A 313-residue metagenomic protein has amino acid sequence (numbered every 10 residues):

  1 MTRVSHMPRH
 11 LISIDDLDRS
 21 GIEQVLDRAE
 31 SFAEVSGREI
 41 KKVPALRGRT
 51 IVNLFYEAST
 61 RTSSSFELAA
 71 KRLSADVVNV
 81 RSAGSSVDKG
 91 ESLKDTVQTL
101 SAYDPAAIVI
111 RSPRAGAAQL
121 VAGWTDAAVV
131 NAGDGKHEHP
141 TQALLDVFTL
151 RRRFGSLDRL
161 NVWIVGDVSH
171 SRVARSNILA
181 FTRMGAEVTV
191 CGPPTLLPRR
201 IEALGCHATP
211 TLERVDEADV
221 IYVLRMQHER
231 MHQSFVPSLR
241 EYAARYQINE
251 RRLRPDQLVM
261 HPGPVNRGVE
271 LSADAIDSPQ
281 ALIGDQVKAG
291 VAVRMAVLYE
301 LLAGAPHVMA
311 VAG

Functional and structural regions predicted by a protein language model:
M1-L68: Positively charged, low-complexity intrinsically disordered leader regions
T50-D104: Active-site cofactor/substrate anionic-group-binding motifs, chiefly glycine- and Lys/Arg-rich phosphate-binding loops
Y56-L68, R152-L224: Glycine-rich phosphate/diphosphate-binding loop of Rossmann-like nucleotide-binding domains
L73, W124-D126, M184, E202-G205 (+2 more regions): Short, structured coil segments at secondary-structure junctions
D95, L100, P105-S176, A180 (+1 more regions): Anion-binding alpha/beta catalytic cores of soluble intermediary-metabolism enzymes, centered on
E202-D274, A281: Rossmann-like adenosine-cofactor binding region
D256-G313: Adenosine-phosphate binding glycine-rich loop
